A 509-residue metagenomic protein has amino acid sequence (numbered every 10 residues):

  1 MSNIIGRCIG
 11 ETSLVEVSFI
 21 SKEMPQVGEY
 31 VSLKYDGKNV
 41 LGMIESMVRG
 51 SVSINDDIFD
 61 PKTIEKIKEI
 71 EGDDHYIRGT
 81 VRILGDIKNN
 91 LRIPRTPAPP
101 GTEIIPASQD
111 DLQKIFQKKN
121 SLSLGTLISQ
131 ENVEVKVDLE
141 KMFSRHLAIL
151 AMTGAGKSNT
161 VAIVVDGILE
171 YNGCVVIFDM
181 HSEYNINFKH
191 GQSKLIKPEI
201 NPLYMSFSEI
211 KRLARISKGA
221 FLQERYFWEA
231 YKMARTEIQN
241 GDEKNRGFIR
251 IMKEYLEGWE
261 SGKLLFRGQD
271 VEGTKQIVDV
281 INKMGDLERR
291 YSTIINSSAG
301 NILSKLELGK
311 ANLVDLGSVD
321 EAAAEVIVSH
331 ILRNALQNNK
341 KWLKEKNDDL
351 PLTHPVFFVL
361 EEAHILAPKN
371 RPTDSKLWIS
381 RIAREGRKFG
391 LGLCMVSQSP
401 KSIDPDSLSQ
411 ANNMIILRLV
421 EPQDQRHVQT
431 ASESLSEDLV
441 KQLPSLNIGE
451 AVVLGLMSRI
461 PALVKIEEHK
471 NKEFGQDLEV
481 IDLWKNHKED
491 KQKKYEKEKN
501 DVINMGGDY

Functional and structural regions predicted by a protein language model:
M1-H146, L150, V164, P351-H354: Basic- and hydrophobic-enriched, low-structure N-terminal and domain-boundary segments that flank ATP-binding catalytic
R49-G50, G85-K88, H181-N185, S318-E321 (+5 more regions): Conserved nucleotide-binding/hydrolysis micro-motifs of P-loop NTPases
E71, L213-I216, A383-R387, G392-V464: Conserved ATP-driven motor cores of ASCE-family P-loop NTPases powering translocation/secretion/packaging/pilus
K119-I200, P405, V453, W484-K485 (+2 more regions): Glycine-rich phosphate-binding loop of nucleotide-binding enzymes
E140-M142, G167-Y171, K305-L306, K341-L352 (+2 more regions): Conserved catalytic network of the ASCE P-loop NTPase/AAA+ motor domain
N172-V176, G309-A311, T353-F357, F389-C394: Loop/turn-to-beta-strand initiation segments
S182, I186-K189, P202-R381, N447-G455: P-loop NTPase motor domains
G449-Y509: Conserved P-loop NTPase motor module
